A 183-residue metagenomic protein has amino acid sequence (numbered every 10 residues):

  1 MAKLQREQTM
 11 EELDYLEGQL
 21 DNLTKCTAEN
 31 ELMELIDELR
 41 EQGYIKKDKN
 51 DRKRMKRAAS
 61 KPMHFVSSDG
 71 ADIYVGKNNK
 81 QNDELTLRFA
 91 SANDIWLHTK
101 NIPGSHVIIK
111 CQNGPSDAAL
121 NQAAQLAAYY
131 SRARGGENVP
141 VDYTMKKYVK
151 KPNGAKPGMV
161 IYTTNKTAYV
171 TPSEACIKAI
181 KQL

Functional and structural regions predicted by a protein language model:
M1-Q5: Short His/Asp/Glu-rich catalytic/ion-coordination signatures at enzyme active sites or charged loops
M10-I73: Coiled-coil termination/hinge junctions
L16, S116-R132: Short secondary-structure subsegments characteristic of cysteine-rich extracellular domains
I45-A123: Domain-scale macromolecular recognition modules
F65, Y74, W96, Y129-Y130 (+2 more regions): Aromatic side chains
Y130, R134-L183: Intrinsically disordered, low-complexity regulatory tails
